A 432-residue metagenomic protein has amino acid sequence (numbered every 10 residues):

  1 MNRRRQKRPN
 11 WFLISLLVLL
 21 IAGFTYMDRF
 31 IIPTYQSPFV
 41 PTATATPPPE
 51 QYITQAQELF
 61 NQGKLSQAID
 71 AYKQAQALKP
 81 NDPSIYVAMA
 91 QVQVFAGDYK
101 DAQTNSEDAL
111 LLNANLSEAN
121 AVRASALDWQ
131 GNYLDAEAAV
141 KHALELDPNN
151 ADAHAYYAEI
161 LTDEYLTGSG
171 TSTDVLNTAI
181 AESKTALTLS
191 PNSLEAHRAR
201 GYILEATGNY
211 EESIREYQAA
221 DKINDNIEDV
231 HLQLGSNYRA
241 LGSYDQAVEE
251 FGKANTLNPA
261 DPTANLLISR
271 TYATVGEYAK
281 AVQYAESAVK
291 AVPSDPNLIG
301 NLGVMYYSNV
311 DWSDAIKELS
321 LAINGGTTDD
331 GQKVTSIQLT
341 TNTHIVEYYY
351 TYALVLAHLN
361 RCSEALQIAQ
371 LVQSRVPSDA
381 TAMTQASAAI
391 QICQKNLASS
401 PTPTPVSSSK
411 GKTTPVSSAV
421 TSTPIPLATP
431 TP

Functional and structural regions predicted by a protein language model:
A45-S84, A88-D98, W129, L166-G170 (+1 more regions): Alpha-helical segment of the N-proximal tetratricopeptide repeat
P49, P83-S84, S117-E118, A151-D152 (+7 more regions): Helix-start (N-cap) detector for alpha-helical repeat units in TPR-like alpha-solenoids, especially tetratricopeptide
Q57, Q91, S125, E159 (+6 more regions): Residue-level recognition of tetratricopeptide repeat
N61, F95-A96, W129-Q130, D163-T167 (+6 more regions): Register position in tetratricopeptide repeats
Q74-A75, D108-A109, H142-A143, T185-A186 (+5 more regions): Canonical positions in the second alpha-helix
L78, L112, L146, L189 (+7 more regions): Structural marker of alpha-solenoid helical repeat scaffolds
